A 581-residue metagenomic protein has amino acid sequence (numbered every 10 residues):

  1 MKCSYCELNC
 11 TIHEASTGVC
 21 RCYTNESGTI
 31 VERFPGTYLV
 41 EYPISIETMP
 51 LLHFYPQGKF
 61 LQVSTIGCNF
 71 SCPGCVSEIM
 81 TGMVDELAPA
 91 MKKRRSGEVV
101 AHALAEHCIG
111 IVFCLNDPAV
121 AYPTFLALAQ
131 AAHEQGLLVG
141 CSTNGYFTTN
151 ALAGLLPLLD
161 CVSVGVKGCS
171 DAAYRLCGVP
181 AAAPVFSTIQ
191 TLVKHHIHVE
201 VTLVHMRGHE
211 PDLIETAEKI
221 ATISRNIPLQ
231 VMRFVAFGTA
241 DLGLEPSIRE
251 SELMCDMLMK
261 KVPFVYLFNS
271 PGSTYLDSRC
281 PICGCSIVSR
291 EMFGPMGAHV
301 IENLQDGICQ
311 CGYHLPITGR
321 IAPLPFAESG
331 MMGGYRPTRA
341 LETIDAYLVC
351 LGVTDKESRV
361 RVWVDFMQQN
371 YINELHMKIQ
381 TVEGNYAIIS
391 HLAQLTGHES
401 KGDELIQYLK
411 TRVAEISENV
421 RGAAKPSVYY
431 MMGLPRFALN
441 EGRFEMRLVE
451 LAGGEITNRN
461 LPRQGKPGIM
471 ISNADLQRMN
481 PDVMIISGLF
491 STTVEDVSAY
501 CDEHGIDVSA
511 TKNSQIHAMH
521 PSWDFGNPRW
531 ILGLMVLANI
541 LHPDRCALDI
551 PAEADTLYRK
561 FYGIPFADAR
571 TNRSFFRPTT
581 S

Functional and structural regions predicted by a protein language model:
M1-A15, L213-Y335: Auxiliary Fe-S-binding modules of radical SAM enzymes
N25-C161, A327: Conserved Radical SAM active-site core
C72, V164, V265: Conserved, mostly hydrophobic/aromatic
S96-P246: Conserved AdoMet/S-adenosylmethionine-binding subsite of the radical SAM
H133, V193, M259, Q368 (+1 more regions): Anion (oxyanion) recognition and catalysis
D160, P263, D482: Receiver (REC) domain switch/active-site residues of two-component response regulators
V166, L203, V231-R233, N269 (+3 more regions): Short secondary-structure boundary segments
M332-S581: N-terminal ligand-binding lobe of clamshell/alpha-beta domains
